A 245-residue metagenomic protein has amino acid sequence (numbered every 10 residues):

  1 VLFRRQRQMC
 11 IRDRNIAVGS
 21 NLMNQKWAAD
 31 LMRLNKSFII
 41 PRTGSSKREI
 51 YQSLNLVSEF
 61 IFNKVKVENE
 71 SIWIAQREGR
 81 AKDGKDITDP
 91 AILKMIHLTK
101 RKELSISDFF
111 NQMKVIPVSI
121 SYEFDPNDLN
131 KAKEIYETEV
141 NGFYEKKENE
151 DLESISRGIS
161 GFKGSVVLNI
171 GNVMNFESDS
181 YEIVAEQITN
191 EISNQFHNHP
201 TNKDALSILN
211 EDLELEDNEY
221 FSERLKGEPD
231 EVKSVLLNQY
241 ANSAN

Functional and structural regions predicted by a protein language model:
V1-F3, V18, K114-P117: Generic hydrophobic/packing signal
V1-R7, I11: Single conserved hydrophobic/aromatic residue that forms the stacking wall/gate of nucleotide- or nucleobase-binding
R4, M32-N35, K163: Short, solvent-exposed loop/turn segments at the edges of secondary structure
R5, L22-L31, P117-D128: Short, charge-rich amphipathic segments
R12-L56: Membrane-interfacial amphipathic helices and adjacent loop/beta segments that form the lipid-substrate binding surface
I50-N245: Non-catalytic C-terminal accessory region of glycerolipid acyltransferases and related lyso-lipid remodeling enzymes
